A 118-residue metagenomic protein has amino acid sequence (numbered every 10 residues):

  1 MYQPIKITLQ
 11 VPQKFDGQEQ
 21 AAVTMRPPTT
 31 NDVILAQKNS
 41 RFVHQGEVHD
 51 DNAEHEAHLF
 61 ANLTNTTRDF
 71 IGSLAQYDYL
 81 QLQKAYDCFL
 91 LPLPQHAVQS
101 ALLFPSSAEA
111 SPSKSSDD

Functional and structural regions predicted by a protein language model:
Y2-D118: Short, surface-exposed, charged amphipathic helix/loop patches that serve as local interaction elements
